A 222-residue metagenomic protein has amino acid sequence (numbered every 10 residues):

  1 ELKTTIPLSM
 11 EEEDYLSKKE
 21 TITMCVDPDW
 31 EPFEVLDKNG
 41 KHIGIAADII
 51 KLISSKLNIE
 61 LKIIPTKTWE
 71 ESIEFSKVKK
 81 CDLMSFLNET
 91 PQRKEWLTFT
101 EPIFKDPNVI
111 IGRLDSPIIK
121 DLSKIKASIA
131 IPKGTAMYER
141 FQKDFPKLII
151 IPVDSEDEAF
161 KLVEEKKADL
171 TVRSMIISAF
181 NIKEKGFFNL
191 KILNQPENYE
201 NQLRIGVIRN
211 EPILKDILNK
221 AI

Functional and structural regions predicted by a protein language model:
E1-E13, G44-K56, L114-Y138, Q142 (+2 more regions): Extended ligand-binding regions for polar small-molecule ligands
L2-E95, I149-E156, F160-K161: Extracytoplasmic small-molecule ligand-binding "clamshell" domains of the periplasmic binding protein/Venus flytrap
I22, I125-I129, D169: Hydrophobic beta-strand segments of well-ordered beta-sheets in folded domains
T23-C25, K62, V109-I111, A130 (+1 more regions): Soluble periplasmic/extracytoplasmic beta-strand elements of cell-envelope proteins
E34-N39, L122-S123, K143: Short acidic, glycine/proline-rich loop/turn micro-motifs
D37, N88, F145, I182 (+1 more regions): Short, flexible helix/strand-to-coil boundary loops that buttress conserved ligand/catalytic motifs in alpha/beta
A47, K51, S55, E60-K124 (+2 more regions): Acidic, polar ligand-binding/catalytic clefts
I111, A130-F145, I149-N198: Membrane-proximal low-complexity regions enriched in glycine and acidic/polar residues
